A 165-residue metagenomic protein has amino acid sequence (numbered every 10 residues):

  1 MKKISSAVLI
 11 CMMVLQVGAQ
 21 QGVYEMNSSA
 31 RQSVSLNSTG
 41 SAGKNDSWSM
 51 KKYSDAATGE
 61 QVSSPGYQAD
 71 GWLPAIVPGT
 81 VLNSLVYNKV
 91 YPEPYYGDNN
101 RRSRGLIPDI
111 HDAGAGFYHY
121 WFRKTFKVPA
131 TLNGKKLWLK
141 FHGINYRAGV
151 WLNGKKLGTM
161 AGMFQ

Functional and structural regions predicted by a protein language model:
M1-E25: Bacterial Sec-dependent N-terminal signal peptides
V14-Q16, S41, P65, A130-L132 (+1 more regions): Generic structural signal for beta-strand residues in well-ordered domains
Q16, N45, S64, A69-D70 (+2 more regions): A generic alpha-helix preference that emphasizes hydrophobic side chains
V17, Q21, Q32, R102-G105: Positively charged, low-complexity intrinsically disordered regions
G22-Q32, S49-T58, T80, S84-L85 (+2 more regions): Accessory beta-strand-rich segments of carbohydrate-active enzymes
S33-S54, P65-A75: Mature N-terminal segment immediately following signal peptide/propeptide cleavage in secreted/periplasmic
S63-Y67, Y87, L157: Disulfide-rich extracellular domains of secreted proteins
G71-I110: Aromatic- and Gly/Pro-rich amphipathic surface segment
